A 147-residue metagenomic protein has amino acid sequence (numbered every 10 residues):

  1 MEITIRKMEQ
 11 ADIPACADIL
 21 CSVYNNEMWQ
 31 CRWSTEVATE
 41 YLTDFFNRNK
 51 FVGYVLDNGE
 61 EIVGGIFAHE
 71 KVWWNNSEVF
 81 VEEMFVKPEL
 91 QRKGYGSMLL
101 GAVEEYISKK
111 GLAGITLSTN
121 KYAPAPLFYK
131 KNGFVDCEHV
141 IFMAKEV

Functional and structural regions predicted by a protein language model:
I3-D18: A short beta-loop-alpha structural element at the N-terminal edge of CoA-dependent acyl/N-acetyltransferase catalytic
C21-T43: Conserved GNAT-fold acetyl-CoA-binding loop/helix
T43-V55: A short helix-loop-beta-strand connector motif used in the catalytic cores of GNAT acetyltransferases and, in some
V55, E61-E70, F80, F85: Conserved beta-strand in the GNAT
L90, G94-A102: Conserved acetyl-CoA pyrophosphate-binding loop and the N-cap/start of the following alpha-helix in GNAT-like
S97, K109, K121-H139: Conserved active-site alpha-helix within GNAT-family acetyltransferase domains
S108-S118: Conserved GNAT acetyl-CoA-binding A-motif
T116-P126, A144-V147: Conserved beta-strand-loop-alpha-helix junction that forms the acyl-donor binding cleft
